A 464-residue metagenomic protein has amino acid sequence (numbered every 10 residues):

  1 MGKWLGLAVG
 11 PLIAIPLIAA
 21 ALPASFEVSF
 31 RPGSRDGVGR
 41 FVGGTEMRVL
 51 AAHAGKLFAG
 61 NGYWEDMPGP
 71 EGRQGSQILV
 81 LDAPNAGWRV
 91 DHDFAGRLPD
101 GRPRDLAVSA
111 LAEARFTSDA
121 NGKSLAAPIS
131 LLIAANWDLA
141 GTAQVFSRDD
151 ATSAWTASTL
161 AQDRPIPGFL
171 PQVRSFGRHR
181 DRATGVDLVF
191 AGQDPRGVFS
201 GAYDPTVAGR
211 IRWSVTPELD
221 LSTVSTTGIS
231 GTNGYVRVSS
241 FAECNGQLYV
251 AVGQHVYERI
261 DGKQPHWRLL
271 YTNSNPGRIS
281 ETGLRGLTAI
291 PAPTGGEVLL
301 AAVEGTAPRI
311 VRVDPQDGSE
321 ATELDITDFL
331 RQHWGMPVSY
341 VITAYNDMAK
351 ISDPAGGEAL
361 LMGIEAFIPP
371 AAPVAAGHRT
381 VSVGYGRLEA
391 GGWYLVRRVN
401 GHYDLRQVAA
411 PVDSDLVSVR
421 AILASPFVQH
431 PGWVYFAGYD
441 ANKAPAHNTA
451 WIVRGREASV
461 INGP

Functional and structural regions predicted by a protein language model:
G2, V9-A24: Bacterial Sec-dependent signal peptides at the C-terminal "C-region" and cleavage site
A21-T45, A52, W64-A120, A126-L131 (+7 more regions): Trp- and S/T/G-rich repeat-edge/linker motifs of beta-rich repeat architectures
A59, I133-A134, A191, V250 (+3 more regions): Residue position within the beta-strands of beta-propeller blades
N136-W137, Q193-D194, V303-E304, Y439: Structural motif
E358-I364: Short, well-structured beta-strand segments enriched in hydrophobic/aromatic residues within extracellular or lumenal
Q407, W433-Y439: Conserved active-site loop/cleft motifs that coordinate metal ions or position small ligands
L423-V428: Long, contiguous all-alpha helical interaction modules
